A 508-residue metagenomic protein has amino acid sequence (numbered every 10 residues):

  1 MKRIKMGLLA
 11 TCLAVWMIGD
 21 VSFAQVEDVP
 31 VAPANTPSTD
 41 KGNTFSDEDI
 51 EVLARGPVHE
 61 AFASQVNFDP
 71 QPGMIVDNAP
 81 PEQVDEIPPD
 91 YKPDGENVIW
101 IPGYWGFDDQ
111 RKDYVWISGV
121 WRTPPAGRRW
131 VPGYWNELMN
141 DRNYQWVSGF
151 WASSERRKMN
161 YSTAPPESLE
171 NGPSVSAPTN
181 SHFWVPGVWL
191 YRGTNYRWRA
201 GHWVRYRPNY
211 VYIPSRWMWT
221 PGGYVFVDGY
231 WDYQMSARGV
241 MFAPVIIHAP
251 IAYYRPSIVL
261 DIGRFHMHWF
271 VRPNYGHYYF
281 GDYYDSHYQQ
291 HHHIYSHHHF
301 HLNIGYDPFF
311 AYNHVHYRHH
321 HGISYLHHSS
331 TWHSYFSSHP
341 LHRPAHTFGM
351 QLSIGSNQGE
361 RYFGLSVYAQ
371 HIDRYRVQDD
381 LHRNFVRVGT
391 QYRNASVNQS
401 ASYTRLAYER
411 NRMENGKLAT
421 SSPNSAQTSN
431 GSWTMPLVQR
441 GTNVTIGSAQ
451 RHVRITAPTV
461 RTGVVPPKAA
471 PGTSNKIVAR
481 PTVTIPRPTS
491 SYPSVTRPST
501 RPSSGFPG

Functional and structural regions predicted by a protein language model:
M1-L9: Bacterial N-terminal signal peptides that target proteins for export
L9-D20: Bacterial N-terminal signal peptides
V26-V29, P37, E51-P57, A61-V66 (+1 more regions): Low-complexity, repeat-rich tail regions
E27-K92: N-terminal pre-domain segments of enzymes
P72-P124, N171-V185, L190-R192: Asp/Glu-centered strand-loop micro-motifs enriched in Gly/Pro and often flanked by an aromatic residue
